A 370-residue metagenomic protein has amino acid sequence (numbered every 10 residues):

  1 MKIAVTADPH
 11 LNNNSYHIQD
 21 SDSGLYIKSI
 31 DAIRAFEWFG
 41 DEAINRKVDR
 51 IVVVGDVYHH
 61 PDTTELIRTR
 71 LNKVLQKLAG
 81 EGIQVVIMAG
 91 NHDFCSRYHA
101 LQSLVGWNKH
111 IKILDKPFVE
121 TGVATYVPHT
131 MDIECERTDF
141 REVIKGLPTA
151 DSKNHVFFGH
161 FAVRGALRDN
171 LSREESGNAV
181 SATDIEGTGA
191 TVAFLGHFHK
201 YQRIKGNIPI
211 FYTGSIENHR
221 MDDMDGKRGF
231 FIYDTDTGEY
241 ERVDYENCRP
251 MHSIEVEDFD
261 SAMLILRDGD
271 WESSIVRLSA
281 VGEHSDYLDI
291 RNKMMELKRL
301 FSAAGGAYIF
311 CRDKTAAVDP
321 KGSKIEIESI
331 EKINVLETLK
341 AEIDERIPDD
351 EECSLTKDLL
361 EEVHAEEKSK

Functional and structural regions predicted by a protein language model:
M1-T69, D350, S354, K370: N-terminal active-site segment of His-dependent metallophosphoesterases
W38-R46, V74-K77, G146, I265: A generic secondary-structure signal
A43-K47, T149-K153, G269-W271: Glycine-rich phosphate-binding loop signature in dinucleotide/nucleotide-binding domains
R50, P61-F211, S215-N218: His/Asp/Glu-rich metal-coordinating catalytic cores of metallo-dependent phosphodiesterases/hydrolases acting on
Y58, D132-E134, E283-L288: Short acidic, S/G/P-rich loop/turn micro-motifs used as interaction or catalytic elements
V192, G196-F259: A conserved active-site cap/scaffold subdomain adjacent to cofactor or substrate pockets
T235-K370: Accessory, non-catalytic peripheral segments of nucleic-acid enzymes
